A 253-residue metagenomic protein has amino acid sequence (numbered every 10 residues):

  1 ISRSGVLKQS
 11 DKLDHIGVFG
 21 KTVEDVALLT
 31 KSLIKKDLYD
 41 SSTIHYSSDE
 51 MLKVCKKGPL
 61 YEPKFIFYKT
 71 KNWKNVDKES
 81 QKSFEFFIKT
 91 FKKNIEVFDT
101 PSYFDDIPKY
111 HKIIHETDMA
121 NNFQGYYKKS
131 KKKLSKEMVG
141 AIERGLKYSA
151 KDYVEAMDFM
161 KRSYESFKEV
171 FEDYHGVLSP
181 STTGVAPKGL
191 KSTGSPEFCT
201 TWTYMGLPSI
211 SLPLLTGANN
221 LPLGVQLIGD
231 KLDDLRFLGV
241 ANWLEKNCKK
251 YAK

Functional and structural regions predicted by a protein language model:
I1-K71, E85, Y148-D158, E165 (+1 more regions): Structural helix-boundary/capping segments
L7-Q9, C55-K57, I113-I114, E172 (+1 more regions): Short Gly/Pro-enriched turn/cap motifs at secondary-structure boundaries
S41-S48, P63-K64, Y68-K71, F98-K112 (+1 more regions): Flexible, acidic loop-helix segments that line cofactor/substrate-binding pockets
P59-L60, W73, A120-Y204: Serine-dependent amide/ester hydrolase catalytic core
K74-F84, K109, A156: Active-site pocket-shaping loop/turn-to-helix segments
K78-S80, P108-T117, K188-T193: Short glycine/threonine-rich loop-to-helix capping motif typified by GTGT followed within a few residues by an Asp-Pro
Q81-I95: Short helix-loop-beta junction
N94-P101, I210: General small-molecule cofactor/ligand-binding pocket signal
